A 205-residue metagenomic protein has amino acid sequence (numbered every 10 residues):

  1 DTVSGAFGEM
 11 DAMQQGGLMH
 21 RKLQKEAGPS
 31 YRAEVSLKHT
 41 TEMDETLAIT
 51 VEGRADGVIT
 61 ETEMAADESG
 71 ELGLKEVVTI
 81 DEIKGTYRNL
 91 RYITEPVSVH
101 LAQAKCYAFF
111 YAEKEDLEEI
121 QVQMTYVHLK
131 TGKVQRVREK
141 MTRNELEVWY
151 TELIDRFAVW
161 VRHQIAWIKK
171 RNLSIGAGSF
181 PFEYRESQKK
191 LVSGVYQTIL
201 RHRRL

Functional and structural regions predicted by a protein language model:
D1-L74, A102: Metal-dependent nuclease catalytic cores that hydrolyze phosphodiester bonds in DNA/RNA, characterized by
D1-T2, E119-Y126, W160-N172: Short, compositionally biased low-complexity segments
F7, D11, Y92-V99, E183: Conserved aromatic-histidine-acidic binding/catalytic patches
L18, V99-A102, M141-E152, E186-K190: Generic recognition of stable, solvent-exposed alpha-helical segments in well-folded globular domains
L23-A27, A108-E115, V195: Hydrophobic, Leu/Ile/Phe/Ala-enriched alpha-helical segments that form helix-helix packing faces
L47-A55, I59-L146: Nucleic-acid nuclease catalytic cores
R143-P181: Polybasic (Lys/Arg-rich)
A166-L205: Conserved pre-motif I regulatory segment
